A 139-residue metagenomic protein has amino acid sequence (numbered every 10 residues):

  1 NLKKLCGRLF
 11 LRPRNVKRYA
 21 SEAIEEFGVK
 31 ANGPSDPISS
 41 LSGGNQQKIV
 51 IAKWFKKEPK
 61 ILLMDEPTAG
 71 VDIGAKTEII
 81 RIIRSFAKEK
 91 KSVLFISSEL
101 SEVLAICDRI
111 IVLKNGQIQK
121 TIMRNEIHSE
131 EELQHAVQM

Functional and structural regions predicted by a protein language model:
N1-L41, K120-M139: Conserved P-loop NTPase catalytic core
I51: Hydrophobic anchor residue at the start of the ABC signature
K56-K60, E66: A short, proline-enriched helix->beta-strand linker immediately N-terminal to the Walker B motif in ABC-type P-loop
D65, D72: ABC-family nucleotide-binding domains
T77-E89: Helical segment within the ABC ATPase nucleotide-binding domain
S97-S98: H-loop/switch region of ABC-family ATPase nucleotide-binding domains
V103-A105: A short, surface-exposed alpha-helical micro-motif characterized by mixed small hydrophobic and charged/polar residues
